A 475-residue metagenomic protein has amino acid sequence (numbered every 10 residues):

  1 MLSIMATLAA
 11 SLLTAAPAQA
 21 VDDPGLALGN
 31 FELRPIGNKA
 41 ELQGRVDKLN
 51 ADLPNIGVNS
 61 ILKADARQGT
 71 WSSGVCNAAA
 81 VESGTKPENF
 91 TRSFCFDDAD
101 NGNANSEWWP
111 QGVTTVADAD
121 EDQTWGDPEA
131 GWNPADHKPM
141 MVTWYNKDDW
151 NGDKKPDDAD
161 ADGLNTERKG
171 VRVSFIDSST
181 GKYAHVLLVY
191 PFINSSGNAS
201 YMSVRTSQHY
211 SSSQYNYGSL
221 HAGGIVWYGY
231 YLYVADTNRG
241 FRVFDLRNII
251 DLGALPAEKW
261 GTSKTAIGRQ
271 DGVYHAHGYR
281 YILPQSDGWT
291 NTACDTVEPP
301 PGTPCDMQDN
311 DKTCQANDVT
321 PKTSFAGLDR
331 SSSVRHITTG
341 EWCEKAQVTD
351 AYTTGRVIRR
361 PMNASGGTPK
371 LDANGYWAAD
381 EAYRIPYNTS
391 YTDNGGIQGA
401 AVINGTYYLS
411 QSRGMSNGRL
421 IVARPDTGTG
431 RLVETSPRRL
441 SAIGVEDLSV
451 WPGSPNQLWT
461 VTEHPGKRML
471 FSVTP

Functional and structural regions predicted by a protein language model:
M1-A20: Secretory targeting and sorting signals
E32-D162: Beta-strand-rich domains and repeat architectures in extracellular enzymes and scaffolds, especially beta-propellers
N50-S106, G181-N216, P256-V319, G367-D393 (+1 more regions): Surface-exposed loop and turn segments in beta-propeller and other repeat-based domains that flank or scaffold
N105-H137, Y217-Y228, K312-H336, D393-N404 (+1 more regions): Structural signature of eukaryotic scaffold interfaces centered on beta-propeller domains
K138-M140, G327-S441: Loop/turn-rich, solvent-exposed surfaces of beta-rich toroidal or solenoidal domains
T143-K147, T237-N238, L246, G340-E344 (+3 more regions): Short loop/turn segments immediately following the C-termini of beta-strands
A161-S179, F244-R269, T349-K370, G418-G430 (+1 more regions): Beta-propeller blade signature
V445-P475: Blade-level signature of beta-propeller repeat domains, shared across WD40, Kelch, NHL, RCC1 and BNR/Asp-box propellers
